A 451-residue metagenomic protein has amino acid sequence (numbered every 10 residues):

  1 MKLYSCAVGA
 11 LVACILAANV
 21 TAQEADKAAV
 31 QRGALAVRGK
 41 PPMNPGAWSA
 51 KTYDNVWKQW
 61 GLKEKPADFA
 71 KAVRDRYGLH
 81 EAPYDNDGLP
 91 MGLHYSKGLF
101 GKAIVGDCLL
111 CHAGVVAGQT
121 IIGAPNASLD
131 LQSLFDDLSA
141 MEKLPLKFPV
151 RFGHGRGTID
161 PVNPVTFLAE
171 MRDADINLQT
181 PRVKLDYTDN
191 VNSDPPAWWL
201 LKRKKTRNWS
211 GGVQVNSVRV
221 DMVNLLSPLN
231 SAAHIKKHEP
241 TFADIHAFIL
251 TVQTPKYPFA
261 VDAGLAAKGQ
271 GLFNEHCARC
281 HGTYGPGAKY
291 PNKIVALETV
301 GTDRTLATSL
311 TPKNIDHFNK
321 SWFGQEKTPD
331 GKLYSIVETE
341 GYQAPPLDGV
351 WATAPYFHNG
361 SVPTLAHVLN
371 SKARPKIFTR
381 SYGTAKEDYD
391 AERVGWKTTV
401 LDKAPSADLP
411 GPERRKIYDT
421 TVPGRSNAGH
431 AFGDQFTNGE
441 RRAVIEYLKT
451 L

Functional and structural regions predicted by a protein language model:
M1-V8: Bacterial N-terminal signal peptides that target proteins for export
V8-I15: Bacterial N-terminal signal peptides
A22-L451: Periplasmic c-type cytochrome electron-transfer domains
